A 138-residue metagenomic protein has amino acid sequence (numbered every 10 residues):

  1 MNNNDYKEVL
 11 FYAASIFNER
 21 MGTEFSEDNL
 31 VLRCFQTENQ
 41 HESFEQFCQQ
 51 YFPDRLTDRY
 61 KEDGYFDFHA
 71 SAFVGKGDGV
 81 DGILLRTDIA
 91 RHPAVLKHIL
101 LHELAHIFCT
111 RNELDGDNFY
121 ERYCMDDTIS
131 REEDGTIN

Functional and structural regions predicted by a protein language model:
M1-F11, D134-N138: A short, highly charged nucleic-acid-interacting micro-segment common to nuclease and nuclease-linked defense proteins
N2, F25-E42: Propeptide-to-catalytic entry region of secreted or membrane-anchored zinc metalloproteases
D5-N29: Zn2+-dependent metallopeptidase catalytic core
T23-F25, L30, S71-V74, I129-R131: Assembly/interface hotspot detector across virion components, adhesins/toxins, and nucleic-acid enzymes
E42-A94, I107-D115: Active-site scaffold of zinc-dependent metalloenzymes
A94-H98, T110-N138: Post-HEXXH active-site segment of zinc metalloproteases
H102, H106: Histidine-centered divalent metal-coordination motifs
